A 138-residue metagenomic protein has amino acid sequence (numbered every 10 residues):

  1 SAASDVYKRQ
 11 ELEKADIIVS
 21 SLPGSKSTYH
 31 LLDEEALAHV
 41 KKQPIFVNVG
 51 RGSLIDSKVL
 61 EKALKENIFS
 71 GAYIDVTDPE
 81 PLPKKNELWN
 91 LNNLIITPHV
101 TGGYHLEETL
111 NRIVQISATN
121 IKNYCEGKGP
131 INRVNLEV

Functional and structural regions predicted by a protein language model:
S4-E87: Rossmann-like adenosine-cofactor binding region
E80-V138: C-terminal helix-to-coil terminal segments
